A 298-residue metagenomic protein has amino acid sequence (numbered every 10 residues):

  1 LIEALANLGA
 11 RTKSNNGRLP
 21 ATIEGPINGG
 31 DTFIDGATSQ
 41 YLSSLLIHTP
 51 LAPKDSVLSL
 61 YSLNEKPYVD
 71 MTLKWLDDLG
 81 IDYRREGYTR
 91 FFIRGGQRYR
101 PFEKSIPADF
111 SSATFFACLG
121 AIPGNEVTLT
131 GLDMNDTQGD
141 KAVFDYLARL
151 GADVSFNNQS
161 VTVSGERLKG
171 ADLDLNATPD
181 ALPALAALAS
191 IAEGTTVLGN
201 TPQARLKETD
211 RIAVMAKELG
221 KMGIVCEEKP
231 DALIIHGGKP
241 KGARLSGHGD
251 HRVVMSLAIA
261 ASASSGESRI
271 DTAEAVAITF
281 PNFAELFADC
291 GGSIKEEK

Functional and structural regions predicted by a protein language model:
L1-K298: Structural preference for solvent-exposed beta-strand-turn elements and adjacent flexible terminal/loop segments within
